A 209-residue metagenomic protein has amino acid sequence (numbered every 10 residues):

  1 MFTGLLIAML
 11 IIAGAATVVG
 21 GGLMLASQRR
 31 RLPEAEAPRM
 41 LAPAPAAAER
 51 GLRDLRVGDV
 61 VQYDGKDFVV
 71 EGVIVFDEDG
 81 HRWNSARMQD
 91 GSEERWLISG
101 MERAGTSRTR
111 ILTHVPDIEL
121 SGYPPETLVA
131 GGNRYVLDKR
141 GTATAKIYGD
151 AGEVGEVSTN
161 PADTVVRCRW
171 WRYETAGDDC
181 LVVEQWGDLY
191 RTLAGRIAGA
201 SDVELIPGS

Functional and structural regions predicted by a protein language model:
M1-D67, E71-S85, D90-S209: Mixed-charge, low-complexity intrinsically disordered regions
